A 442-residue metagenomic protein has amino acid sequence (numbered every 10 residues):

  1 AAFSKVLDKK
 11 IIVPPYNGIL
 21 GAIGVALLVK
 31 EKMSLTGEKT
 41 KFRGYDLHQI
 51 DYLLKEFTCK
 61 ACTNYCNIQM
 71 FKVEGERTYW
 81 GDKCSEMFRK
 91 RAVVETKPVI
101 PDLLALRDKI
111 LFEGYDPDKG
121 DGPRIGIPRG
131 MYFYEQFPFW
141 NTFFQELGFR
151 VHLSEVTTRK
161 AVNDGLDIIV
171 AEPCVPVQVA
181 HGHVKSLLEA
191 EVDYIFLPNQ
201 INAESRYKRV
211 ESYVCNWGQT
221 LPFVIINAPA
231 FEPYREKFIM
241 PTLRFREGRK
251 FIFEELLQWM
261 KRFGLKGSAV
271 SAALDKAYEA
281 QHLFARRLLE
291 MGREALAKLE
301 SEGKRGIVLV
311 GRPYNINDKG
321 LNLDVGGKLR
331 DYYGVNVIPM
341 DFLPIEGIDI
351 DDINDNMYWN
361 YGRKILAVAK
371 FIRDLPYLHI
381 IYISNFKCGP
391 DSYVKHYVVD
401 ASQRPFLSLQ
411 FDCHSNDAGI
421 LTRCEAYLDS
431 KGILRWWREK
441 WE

Functional and structural regions predicted by a protein language model:
A1-G37: Helical "lid/coupling" subdomains associated with nucleotide-phosphate turnover
P15-Y16, L28-E442: An N-terminal assembly and electron-transfer interface module characteristic of large anaerobic redox and radical
